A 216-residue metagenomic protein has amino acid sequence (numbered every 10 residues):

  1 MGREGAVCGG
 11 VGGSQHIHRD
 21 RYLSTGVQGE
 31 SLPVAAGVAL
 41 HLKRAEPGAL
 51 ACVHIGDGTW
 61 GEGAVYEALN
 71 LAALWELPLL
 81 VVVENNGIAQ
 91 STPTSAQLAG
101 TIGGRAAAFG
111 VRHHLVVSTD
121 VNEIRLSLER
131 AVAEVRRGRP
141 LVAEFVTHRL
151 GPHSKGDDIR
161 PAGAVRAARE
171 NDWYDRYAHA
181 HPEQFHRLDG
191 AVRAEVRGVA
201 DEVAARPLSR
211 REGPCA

Functional and structural regions predicted by a protein language model:
M1-W75, P93-G103, A108-G110: Cofactor-binding active-site loop characterized by glycine-rich and histidine/acidic residues
G29, H54-I55, V81-E84, E144-V146: Short beta-strand segments
A45-P47, L98-R130, R169-G190: Conserved thiamine diphosphate
G48-C52, L80, G138-V142: Residue-level preference for the first positions of well-ordered beta-strands
I55-G61, N85-A89, T119-N122, R149: Acidic, glycine-rich active-site loops and adjacent beta-strand->loop/helix elements that engage anionic groups
V65-A68, L126-A133: Glycine-rich, charged/polar anion/phosphate-binding loops that engage phosphate groups from diverse ligands
A73-V83: A glycine-rich helix N-cap at a beta->alpha junction
E134-A216: Glycine/aspartate-rich loop-and-adjacent alpha/beta segment that forms the canonical ThDP
